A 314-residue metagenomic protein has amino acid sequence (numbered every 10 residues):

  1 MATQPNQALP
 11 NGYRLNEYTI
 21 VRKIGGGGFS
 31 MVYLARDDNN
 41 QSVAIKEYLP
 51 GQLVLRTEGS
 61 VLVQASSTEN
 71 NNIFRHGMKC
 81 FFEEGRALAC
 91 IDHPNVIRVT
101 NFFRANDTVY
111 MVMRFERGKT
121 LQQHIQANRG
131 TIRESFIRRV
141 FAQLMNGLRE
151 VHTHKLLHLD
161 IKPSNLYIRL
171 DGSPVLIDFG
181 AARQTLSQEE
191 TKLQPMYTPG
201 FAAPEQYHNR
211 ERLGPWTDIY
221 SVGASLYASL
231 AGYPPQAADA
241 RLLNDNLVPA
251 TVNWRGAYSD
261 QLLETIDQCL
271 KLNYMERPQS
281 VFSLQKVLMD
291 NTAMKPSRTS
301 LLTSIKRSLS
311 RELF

Functional and structural regions predicted by a protein language model:
T57-C90: AlphaC helix of the eukaryotic protein kinase fold
F102: Activation-segment/catalytic-loop signature of the eukaryotic protein kinase fold
N106-T120, H124: Conserved short submotifs of the Hanks-type protein kinase catalytic core that shape the nucleotide-binding pocket
V140-F141: Activation segment signature within eukaryotic-like protein kinase domains
L144-L156: Protein kinase catalytic-loop region centered on the HRD/HxD motif
T191-E205: Conserved activation segment of eukaryotic-like protein kinases, specifically the C-terminal portion of the activation
E205-W216: Conserved end of the kinase activation segment
